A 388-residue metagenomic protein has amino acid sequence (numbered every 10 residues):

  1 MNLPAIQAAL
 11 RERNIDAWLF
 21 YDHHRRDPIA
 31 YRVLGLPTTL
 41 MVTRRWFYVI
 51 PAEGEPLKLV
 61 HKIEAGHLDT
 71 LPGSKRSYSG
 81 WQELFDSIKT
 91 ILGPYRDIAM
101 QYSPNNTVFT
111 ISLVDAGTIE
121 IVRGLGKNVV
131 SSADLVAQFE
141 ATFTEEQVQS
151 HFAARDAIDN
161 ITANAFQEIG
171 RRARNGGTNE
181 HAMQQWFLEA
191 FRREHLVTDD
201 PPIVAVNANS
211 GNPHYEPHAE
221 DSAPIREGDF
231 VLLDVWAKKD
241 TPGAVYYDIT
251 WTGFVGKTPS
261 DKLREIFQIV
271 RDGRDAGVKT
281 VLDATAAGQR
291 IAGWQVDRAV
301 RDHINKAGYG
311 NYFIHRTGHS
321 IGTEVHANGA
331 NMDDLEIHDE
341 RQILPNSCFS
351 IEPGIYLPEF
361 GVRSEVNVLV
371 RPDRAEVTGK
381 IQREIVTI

Functional and structural regions predicted by a protein language model:
M1-I388: Active-site neighborhoods and metal-handling regions in enzymes and metal-associated proteins
